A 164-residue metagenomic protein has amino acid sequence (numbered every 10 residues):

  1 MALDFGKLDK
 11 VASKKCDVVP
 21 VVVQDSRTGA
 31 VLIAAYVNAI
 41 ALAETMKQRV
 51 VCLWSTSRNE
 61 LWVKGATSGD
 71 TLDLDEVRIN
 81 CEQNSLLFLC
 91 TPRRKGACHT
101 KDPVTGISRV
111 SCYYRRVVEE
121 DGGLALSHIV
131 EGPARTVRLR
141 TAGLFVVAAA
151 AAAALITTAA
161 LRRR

Functional and structural regions predicted by a protein language model:
A2-V21, S26-R138: N-terminal "mature-chain" segments and other terminal, solvent-exposed stretches
P133-R164: Short amphipathic, positively biased membrane-proximal segments that drive organelle/inner-membrane targeting
